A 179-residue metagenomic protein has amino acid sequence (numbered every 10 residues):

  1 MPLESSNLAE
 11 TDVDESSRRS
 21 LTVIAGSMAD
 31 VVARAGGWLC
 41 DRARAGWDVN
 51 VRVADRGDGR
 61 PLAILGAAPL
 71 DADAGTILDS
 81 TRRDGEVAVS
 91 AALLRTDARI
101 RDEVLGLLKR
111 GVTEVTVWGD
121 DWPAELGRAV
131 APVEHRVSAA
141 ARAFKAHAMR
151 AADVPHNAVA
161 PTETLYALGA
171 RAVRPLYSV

Functional and structural regions predicted by a protein language model:
M1-I64, P69-D71: Extended, compositionally biased accessory segments flanking or bridging domains
D14-S17, A43-R44, L78-D84, L107-G111: Flexible, charged surface loops at secondary-structure boundaries
M28-V31, S90-A98, P123-A124: Short acidic, S/G/P-rich loop/turn micro-motifs used as interaction or catalytic elements
V49-V53, V87, V115-V117: Short, hydrophobic beta-strand segments that form beta-sheet elements in well-ordered domains
A54, D58-D97: Long, charge-dense
P61-A67, R99-L107, V130: Short, aromatic/basic amphipathic alpha-helical patches
R95-W118: A short, gly/pro- and small-residue-rich
V112-V179: Glycine-rich, aromatic-bearing surface loops/beta-hairpins
